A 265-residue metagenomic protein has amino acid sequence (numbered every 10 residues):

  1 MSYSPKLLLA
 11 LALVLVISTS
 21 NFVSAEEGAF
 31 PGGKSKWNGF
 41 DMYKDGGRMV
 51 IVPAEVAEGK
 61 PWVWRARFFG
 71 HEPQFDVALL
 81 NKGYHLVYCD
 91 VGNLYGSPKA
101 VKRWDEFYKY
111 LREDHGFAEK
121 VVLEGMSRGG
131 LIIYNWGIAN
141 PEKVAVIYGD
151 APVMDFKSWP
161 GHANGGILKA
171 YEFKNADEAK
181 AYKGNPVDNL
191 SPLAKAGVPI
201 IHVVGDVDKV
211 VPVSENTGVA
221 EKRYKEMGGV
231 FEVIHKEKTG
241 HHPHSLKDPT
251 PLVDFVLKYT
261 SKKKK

Functional and structural regions predicted by a protein language model:
V23-E58, G165-A170, K262-K265: A domain-start/cap signature at the N-terminus of enzymes
V50-I51, E215-K265: C-terminal catalytic histidine-bearing segment of alpha/beta-hydrolase fold enzymes
H71-V87: Short amphipathic alpha-helix adjacent to the substrate-entry channel of hydrolases
Y95-G116, N135: Alpha/beta-hydrolase active-site loop
H115-S127: Alpha/beta-hydrolase fold nucleophile elbow
G125-N135: Glycine-rich nucleophile elbow surrounding the catalytic serine of serine-hydrolase chemistry
N135-A179: Hydrolase active-site cap/lid region
P160-G161, L168-E226: The feature captures the conserved acid-bearing segment of alpha/beta-hydrolase catalytic domains
